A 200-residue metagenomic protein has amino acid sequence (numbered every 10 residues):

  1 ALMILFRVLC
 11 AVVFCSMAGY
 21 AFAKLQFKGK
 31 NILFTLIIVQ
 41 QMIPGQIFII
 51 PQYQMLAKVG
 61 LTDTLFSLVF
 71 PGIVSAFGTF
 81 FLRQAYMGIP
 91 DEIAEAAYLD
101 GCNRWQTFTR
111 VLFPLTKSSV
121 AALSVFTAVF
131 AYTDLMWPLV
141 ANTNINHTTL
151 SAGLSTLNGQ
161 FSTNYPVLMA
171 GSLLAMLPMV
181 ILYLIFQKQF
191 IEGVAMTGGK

Functional and structural regions predicted by a protein language model:
A1-K200: A structural signal for multi-pass alpha-helical bundles of membrane permease subunits that mediate small-molecule
